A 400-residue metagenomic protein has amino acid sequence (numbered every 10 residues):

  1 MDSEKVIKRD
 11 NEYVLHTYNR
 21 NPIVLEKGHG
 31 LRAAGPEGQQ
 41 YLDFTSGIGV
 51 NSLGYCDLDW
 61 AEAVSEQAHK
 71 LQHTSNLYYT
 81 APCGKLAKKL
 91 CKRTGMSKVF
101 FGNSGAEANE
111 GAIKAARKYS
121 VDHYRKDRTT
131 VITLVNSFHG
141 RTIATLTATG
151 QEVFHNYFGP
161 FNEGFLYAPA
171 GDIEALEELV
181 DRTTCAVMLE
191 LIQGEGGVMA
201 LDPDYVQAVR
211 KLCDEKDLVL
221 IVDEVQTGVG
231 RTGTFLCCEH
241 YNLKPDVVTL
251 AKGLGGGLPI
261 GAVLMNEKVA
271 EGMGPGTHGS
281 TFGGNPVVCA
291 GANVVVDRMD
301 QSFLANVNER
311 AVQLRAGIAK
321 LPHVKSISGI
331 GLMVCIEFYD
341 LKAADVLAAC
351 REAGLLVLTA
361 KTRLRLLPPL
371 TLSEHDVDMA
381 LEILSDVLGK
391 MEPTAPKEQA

Functional and structural regions predicted by a protein language model:
M1-A400: Conserved N-terminal phosphate-binding loop of PLP-dependent enzymes in the Aspartate aminotransferase
